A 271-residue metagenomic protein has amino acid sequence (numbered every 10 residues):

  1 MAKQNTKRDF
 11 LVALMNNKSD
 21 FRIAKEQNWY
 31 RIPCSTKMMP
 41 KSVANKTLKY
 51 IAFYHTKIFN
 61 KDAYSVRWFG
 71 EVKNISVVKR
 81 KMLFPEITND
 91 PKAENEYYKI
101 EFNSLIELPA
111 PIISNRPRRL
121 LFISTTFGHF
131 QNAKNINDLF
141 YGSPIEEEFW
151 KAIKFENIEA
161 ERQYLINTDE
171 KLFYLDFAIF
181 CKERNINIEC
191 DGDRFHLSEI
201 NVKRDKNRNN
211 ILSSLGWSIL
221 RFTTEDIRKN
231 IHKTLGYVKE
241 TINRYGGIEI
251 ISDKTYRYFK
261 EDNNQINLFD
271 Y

Functional and structural regions predicted by a protein language model:
A2-L139, S143, E147-E161, N167-K171 (+2 more regions): Structured alpha/beta reader/binder surfaces that contact nucleic acids or chromatin modification marks
R8, R22, R31, R67 (+11 more regions): Arginine residue identity/basic-tract feature
G70, G128, G142, G192 (+3 more regions): Residue-identity detector for glycine
K81, I113, I188, S198-E199 (+1 more regions): Generic domain-boundary/flexible-linker signal
I87-P91, S104-P111, I186-R194, I242-I250: Short, Lys/Arg-enriched charge-dense amphipathic segments
D138-S214, S218-R228: Surface segments flanking catalytic/ligand-binding clefts of nucleic-acid enzymes
K182-E183, I200-Y271: Basic, glycine-rich
